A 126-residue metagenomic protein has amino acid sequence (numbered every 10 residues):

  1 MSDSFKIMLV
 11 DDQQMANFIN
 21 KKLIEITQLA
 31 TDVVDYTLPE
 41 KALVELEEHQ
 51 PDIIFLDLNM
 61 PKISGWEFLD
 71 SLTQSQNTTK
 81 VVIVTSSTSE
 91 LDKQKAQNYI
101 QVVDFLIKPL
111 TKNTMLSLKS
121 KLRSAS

Functional and structural regions predicted by a protein language model:
Q14-V34: Two-component/phosphorelay signaling modules centered on CheY-like receiver
D35-I53: Acidic, metal-coordinating helix/loop segments flanking the phosphotransfer/catalytic sites of two-component signaling
L38, S64-E67: Acidic catalytic/metal-coordinating carboxylates
V44, W66-Q76: Short amphipathic alpha-helix used as the core "switch/output" element in two-component signaling
M60: Receiver (REC) domain active-site loop signature in two-component systems and cognate sites in sensor histidine kinases
E67, T88-D104, S117: Alpha4 helix (beta4-alpha4-beta5 surface) of REC/receiver domains from two-component response regulators
V84-T85: Hydrophobic/aromatic residues positioned on beta-strands within the core alpha/beta folds
P109-L122: C-terminal output helix
